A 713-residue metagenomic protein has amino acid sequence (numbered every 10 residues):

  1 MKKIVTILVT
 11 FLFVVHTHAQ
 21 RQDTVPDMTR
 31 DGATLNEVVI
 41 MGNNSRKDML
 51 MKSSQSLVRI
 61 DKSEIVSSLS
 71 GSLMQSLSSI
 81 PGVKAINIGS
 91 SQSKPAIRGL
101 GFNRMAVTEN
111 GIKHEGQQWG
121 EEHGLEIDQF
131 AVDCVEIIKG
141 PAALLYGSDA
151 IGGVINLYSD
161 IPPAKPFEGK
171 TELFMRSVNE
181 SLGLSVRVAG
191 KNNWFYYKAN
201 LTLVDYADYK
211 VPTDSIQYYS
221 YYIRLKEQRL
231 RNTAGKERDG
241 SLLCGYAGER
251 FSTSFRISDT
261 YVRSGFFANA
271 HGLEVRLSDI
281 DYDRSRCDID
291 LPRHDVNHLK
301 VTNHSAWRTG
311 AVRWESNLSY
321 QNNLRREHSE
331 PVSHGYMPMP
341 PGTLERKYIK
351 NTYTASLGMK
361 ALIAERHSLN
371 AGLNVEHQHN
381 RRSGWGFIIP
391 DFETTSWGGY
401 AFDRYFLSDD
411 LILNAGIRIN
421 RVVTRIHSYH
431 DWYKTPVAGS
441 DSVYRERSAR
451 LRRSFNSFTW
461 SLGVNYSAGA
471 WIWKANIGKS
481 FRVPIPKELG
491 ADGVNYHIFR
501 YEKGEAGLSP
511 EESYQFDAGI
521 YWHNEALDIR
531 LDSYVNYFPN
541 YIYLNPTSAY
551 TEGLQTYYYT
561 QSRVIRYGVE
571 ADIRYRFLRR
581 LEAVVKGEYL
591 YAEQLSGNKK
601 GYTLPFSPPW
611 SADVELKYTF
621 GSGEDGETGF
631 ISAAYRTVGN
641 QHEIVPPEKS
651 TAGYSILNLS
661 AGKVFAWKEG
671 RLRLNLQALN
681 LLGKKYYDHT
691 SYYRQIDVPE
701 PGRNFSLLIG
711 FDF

Functional and structural regions predicted by a protein language model:
R21-T24, R231-E237, F251-G310, W314 (+4 more regions): Flexible loop and strand-edge segments within Gram-negative outer membrane beta-barrel domains
L35-V66, K94: N-terminal periplasmic "start-of-domain" segments of outer-membrane beta-barrel proteins
K113-K139: Short acidic/polar hinge/loop motifs at secondary-structure boundaries that mediate gating or recognition
N179-D205, Y218-F267, N297-L299, A306-T309 (+4 more regions): Transmembrane beta-barrel wall of Gram-negative outer-membrane proteins
Y206-P212, Y537-N540, A583, T637-H642 (+1 more regions): C-terminal beta-signal and adjacent terminal beta-strands/loops of Gram-negative outer-membrane beta-barrel proteins
N232, G342-G358, K503-P510, Q515-F516 (+4 more regions): Outer membrane beta-barrel strand-and-loop segments of large Gram-negative receptors, especially TonB-dependent
H377-N380, V423-S448, R452, Y466-F516 (+3 more regions): Surface-exposed extracellular loop regions of Gram-negative outer-membrane beta-barrel proteins, predominantly
D409, Y534-F538, Q555-Q641: Gram-negative outer-membrane beta-barrel transporters
